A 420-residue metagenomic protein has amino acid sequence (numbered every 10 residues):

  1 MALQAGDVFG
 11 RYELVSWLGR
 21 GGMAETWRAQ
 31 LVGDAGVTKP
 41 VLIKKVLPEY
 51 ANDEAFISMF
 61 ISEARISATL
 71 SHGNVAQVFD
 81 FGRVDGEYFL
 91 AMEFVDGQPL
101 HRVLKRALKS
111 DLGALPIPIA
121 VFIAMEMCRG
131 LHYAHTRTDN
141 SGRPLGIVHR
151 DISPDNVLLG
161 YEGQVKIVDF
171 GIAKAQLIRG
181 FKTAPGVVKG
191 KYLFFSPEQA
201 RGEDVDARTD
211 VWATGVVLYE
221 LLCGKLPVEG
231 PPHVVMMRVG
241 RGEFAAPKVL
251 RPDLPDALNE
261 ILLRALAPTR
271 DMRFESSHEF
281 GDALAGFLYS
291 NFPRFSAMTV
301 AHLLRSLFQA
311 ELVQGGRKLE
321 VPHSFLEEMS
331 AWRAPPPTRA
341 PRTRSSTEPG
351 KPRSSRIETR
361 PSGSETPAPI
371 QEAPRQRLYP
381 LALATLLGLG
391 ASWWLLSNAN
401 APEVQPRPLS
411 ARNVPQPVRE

Functional and structural regions predicted by a protein language model:
M1-A245: Conserved ATP-binding/catalytic core of the eukaryotic-like protein kinase fold, especially serine/threonine kinases
A2, W17, Q30, V41 (+8 more regions): Acidic/proline-rich low-complexity IDRs
G6, W17, G21, K45 (+13 more regions): Low-complexity, intrinsically disordered/propeptide-like segments
D34, Y50, G180, V205 (+8 more regions): A periodicity- and composition-biased signal for non-globular, repetitive helical segments
P48, S67, G97, G130 (+9 more regions): Short amphipathic alpha-helical "recognition" segments used for binding
N74, G171, D271, P361-S364: Alpha-helical hydrophobic packing sites
L158-G160, V168, L193-S345, I357: C-terminal lobe helix-coil module of Hanks-type protein kinase domains
L326-E420: C-terminal or otherwise distal, non-catalytic regulatory regions appended to signaling enzyme catalytic cores
